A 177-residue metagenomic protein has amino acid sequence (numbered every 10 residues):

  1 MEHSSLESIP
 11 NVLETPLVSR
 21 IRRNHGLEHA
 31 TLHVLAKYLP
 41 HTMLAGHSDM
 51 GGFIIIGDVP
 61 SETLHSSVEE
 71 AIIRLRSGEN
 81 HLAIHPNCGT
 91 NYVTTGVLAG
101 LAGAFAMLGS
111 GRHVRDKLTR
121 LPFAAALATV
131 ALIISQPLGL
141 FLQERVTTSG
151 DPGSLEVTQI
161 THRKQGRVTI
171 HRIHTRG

Functional and structural regions predicted by a protein language model:
M1-G52: N-terminal, intrinsically disordered, low-complexity segments that immediately precede the first transmembrane helix
R23, L27, T31, T63-S67 (+2 more regions): Helical mechanochemical/support elements of P-loop NTPase systems and associated helical scaffolds
L27, Y38-G57, A131-G177: Cytosol/matrix-facing juxtamembrane amphipathic, basic-hydrophobic segments adjacent to a transmembrane helix
V34-Y38, R74-G78, G100, A104-F105 (+1 more regions): Conserved, well-folded catalytic cores of nucleic-acid-processing and energy-transducing macromolecular machines
H47-L75: Short, charged cytosolic
E79-A106: Transmembrane alpha-helical segments and their cytosolic interface motifs in multi-pass membrane proteins
A99-M107, S135-L142: Alpha-helical membrane-inserting segments
G109-T119: Membrane-interfacial hairpin junctions
